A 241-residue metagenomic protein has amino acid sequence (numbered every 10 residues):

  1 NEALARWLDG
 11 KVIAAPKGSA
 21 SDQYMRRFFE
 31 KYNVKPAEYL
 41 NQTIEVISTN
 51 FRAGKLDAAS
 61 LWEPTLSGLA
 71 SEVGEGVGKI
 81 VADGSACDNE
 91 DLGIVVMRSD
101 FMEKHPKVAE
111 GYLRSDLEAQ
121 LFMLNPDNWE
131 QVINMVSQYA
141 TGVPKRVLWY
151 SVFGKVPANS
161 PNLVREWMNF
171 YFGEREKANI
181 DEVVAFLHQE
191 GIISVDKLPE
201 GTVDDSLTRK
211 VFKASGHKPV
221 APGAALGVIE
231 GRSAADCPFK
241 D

Functional and structural regions predicted by a protein language model:
N1-V12, G74, K104, I229-D241: Immediate post-signal peptide segment of exported/extracytoplasmic ligand-binding proteins
E2-S19, R114, E118-F122: Short loop->beta-strand "edge-of-pocket" segments that line small-molecule binding or catalytic clefts across diverse
K11-F28, E45, A86-V95: Extracytoplasmic ligand-binding site segments that recognize negatively charged/polar headgroups
A20-S21, T65, V108, N179: Short phosphate-engaging motifs
E30-N33: A glycine- and small-aliphatic-rich helix-loop capping segment at beta-alpha/alpha-beta transitions that lines
A37-L40, I44-G142: Pocket-lining segment of extracytoplasmic ligand-binding domains
E103-V195: Secondary-structure end/capping motifs
D181-D241: Conserved C-terminal helix/tail region of periplasmic/extracytoplasmic solute-binding proteins
